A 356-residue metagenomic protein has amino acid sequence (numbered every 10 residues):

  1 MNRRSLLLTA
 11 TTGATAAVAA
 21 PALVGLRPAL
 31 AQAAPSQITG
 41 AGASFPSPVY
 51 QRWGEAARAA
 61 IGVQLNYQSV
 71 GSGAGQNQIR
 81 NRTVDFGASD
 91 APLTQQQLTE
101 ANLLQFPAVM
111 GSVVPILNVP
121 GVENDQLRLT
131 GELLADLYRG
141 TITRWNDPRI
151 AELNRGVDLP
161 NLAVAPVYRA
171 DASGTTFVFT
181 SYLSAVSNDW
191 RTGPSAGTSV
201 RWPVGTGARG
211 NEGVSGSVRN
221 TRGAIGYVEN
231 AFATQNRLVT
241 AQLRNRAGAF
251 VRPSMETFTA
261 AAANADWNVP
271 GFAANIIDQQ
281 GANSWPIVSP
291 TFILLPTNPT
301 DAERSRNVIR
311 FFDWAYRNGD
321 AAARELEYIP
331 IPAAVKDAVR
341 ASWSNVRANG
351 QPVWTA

Functional and structural regions predicted by a protein language model:
M1-A14, V24-P28: N-terminal secretory signal peptides and thylakoid transit peptides that target proteins across membranes
G25, Q32-A356: Flexible loop/hinge segments at secondary-structure junctions
